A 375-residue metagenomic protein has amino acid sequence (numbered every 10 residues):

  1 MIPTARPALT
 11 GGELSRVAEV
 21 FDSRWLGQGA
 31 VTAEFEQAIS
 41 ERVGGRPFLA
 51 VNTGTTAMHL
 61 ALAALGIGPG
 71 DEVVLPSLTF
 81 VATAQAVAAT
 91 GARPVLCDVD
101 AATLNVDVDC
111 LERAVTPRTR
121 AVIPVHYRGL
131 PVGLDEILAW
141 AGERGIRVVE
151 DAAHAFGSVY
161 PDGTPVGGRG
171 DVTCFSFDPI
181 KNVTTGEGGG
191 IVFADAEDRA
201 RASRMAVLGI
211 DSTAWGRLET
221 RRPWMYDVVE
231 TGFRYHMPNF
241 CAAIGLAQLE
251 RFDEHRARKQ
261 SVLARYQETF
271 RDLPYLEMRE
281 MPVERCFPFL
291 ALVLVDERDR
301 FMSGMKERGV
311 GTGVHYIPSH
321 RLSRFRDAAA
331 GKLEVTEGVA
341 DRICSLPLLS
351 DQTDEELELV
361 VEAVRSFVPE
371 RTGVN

Functional and structural regions predicted by a protein language model:
M1-L26, A30, D227-V229, P347: N-terminal "arm"/small-domain region of PLP-dependent enzymes with the aminotransferase-like
W25-E72, A86-T90, L96-D98: Phosphate-binding glycine-rich loop
A33-A38, G45-R46, D109, A121-V125 (+4 more regions): PLP-dependent aminotransferase class I/II
L49, V74, V95, V148-V149 (+3 more regions): Structural detector of well-ordered beta-strand residues that form the stable sheet scaffold of enzyme domains
T53, V99, Y127, P179 (+1 more regions): Short, conserved catalytic or interaction motifs in soluble domains
A63-A152, V159: PLP-dependent aminotransferase-like
E150-T184, W224-V229: Conserved active-site segment immediately N-terminal to the catalytic lysine that forms the internal aldimine
G168-S212: Active-site PLP attachment segment
